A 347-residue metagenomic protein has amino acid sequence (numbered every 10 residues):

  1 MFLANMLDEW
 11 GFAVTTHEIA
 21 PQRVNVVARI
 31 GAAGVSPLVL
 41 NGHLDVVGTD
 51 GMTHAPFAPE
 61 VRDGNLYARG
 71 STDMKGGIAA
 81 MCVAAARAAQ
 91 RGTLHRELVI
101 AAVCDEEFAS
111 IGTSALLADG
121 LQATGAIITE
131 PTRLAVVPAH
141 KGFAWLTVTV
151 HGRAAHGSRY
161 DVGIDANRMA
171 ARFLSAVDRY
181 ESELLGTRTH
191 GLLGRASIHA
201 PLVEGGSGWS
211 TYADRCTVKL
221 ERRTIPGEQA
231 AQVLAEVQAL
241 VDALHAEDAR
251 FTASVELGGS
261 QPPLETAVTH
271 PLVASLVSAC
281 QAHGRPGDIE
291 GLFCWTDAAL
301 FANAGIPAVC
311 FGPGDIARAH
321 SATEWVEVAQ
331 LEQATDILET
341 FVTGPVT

Functional and structural regions predicted by a protein language model:
M1, E18, P138, T147-T347: Metal-dependent amide/peptide-bond hydrolase catalytic core, centered on the "pita-bread" metallohydrolase fold
M1-T49, R215-K219, V233-A239, S275 (+1 more regions): N-terminal helical capping/dimerization or prosegment-like subdomains of hydrolases acting on amide or phosphate bonds
G11-F12, T93, I306: Short phosphate-binding/catalytic loops that engage adenosine nucleotides
V14, A28, P59-V61, A200-V203 (+1 more regions): A structural signal for short hydrophobic beta-strand segments in well-ordered beta-sheet cores
V35-A102, A322: Active-site metal-coordination/substrate-binding segment of hydrolases, especially metallo-dependent peptidases
N41-G42, A101-V103, I127-E130, T149-H151 (+2 more regions): Short beta-strand segments
M74-W145: Acidic/histidine-rich catalytic neighborhood of metal-dependent amide-processing enzymes
